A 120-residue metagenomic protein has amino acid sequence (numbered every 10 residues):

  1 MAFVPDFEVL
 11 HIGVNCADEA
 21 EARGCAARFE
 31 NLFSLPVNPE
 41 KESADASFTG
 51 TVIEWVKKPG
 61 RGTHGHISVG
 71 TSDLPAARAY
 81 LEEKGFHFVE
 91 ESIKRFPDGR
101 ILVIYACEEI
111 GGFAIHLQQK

Functional and structural regions predicted by a protein language model:
M1-F7, P36-E40, T49-V56, E82-K120: Vicinal oxygen chelate
M1-G24, G62-V69: N-terminal beta-strand motif that seeds the catalytic metal site of vicinal oxygen chelate
E19-S34, A77-G85: Amphipathic alpha-helical segments
E21-A22, D73, I104: Residue-level preference for nonpolar/small residues embedded in alpha-helices
D45-A46: Conserved catalytic core of two-metal-ion nucleotidyltransferases
T63-E91: Mid-chain, well-packed structural core segment of small domains
